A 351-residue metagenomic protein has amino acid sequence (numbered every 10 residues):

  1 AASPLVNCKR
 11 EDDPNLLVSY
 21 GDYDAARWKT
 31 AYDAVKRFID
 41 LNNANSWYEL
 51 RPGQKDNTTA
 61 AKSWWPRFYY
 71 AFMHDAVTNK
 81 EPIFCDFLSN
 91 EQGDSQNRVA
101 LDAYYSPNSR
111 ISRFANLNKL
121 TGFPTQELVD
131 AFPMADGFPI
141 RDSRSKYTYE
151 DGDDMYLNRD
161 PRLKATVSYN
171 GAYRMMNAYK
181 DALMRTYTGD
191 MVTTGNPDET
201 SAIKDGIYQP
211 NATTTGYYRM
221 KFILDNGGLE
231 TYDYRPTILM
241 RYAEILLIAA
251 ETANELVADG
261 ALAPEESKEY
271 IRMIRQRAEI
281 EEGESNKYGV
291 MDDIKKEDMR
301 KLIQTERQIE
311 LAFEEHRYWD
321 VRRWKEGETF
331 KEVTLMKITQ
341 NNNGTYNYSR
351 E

Functional and structural regions predicted by a protein language model:
A1-L101, S112-A115, D130-E351: Acidic/polar-rich alpha-helix caps and helix-coil junctions
A103-S106: Membrane-anchoring hydrophobic segments
R110, N118-K119: C-terminal intrinsically disordered regulatory tails that are low-complexity, acidic/proline-rich, and enriched
K119-F123, D154: Alpha-helix boundary/N-cap detector
